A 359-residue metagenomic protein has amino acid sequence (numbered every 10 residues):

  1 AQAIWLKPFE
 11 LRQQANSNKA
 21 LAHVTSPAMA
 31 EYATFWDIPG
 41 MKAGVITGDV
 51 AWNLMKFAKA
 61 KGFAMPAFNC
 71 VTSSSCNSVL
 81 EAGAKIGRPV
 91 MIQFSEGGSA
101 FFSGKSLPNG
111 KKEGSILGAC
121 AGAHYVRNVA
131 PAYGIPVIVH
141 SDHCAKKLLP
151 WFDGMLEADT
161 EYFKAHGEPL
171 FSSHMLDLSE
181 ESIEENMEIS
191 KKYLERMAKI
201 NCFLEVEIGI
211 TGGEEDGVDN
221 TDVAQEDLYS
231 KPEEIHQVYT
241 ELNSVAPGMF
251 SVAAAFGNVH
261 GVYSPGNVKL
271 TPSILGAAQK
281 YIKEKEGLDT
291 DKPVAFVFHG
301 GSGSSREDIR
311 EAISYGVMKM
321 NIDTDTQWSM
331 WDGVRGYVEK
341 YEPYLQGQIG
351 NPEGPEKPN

Functional and structural regions predicted by a protein language model:
A1-K7, L11, K19: Low-complexity, disordered terminal segments
A30-M65: N-terminal amphipathic alpha-helix/helix-capping segment at the start of soluble metabolic enzymes
A51-F57, S73-M91, S95-A100, G104-K111 (+2 more regions): Alpha/beta enzyme core
N69, V79, D142, L204 (+3 more regions): Divalent metal-coordination and catalytic microenvironments
C70, V139-A145, V294-S304: Glycine-rich beta-to-alpha transition loops that act as phosphate-gripper elements at the mouths of alpha/beta enzyme
G104, G217, S264-V268, R306-Y315 (+1 more regions): Histidine/acidic-residue-rich catalytic or RNA/ligand-binding cores of hydrolases and nuclease-related proteins
K147-M155, S302-Y315: Catalytic cores of alpha/beta
K340-N359: Extended, intrinsically disordered, low-complexity segments
